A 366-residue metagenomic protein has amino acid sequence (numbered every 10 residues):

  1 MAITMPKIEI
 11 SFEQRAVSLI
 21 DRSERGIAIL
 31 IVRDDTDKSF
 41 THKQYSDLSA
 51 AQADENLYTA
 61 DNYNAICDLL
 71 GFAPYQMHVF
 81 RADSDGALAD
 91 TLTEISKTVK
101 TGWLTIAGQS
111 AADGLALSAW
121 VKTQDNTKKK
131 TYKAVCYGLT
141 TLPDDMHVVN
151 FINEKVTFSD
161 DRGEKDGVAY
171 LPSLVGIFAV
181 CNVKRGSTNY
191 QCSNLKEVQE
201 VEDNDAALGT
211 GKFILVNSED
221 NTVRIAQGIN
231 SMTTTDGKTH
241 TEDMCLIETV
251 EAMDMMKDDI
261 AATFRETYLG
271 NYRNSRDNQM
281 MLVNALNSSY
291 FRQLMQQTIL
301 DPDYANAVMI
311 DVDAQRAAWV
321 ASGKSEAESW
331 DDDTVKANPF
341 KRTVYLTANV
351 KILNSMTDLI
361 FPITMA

Functional and structural regions predicted by a protein language model:
M1-D61, S218-A366: Structured, hydrophobic secondary-structure cores that serve as assembly/anchoring elements
M1-P143: Small-residue-rich
I3-T4, L30-I31, T93-T267, T298-R316 (+1 more regions): A glycine- and small-residue-enriched flexible loop/hinge signal that marks low-structured segments
